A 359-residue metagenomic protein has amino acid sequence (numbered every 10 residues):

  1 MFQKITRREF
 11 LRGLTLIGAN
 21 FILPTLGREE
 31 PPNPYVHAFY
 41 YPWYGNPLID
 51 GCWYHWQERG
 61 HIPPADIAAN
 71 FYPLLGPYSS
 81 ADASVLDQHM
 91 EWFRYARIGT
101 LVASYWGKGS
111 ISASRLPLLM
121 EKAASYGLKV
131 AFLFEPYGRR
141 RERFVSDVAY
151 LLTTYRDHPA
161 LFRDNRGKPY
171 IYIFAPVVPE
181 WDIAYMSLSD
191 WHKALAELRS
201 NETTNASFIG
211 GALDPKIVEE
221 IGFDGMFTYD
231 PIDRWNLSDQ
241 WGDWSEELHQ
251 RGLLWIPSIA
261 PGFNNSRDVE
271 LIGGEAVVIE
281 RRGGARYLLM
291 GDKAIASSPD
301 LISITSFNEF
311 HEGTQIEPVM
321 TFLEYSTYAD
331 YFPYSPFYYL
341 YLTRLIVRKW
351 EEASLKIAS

Functional and structural regions predicted by a protein language model:
F2-Q3, E9-E29: N-terminal export signals
E30-S359: Glycan-processing catalytic domains of CAZymes
